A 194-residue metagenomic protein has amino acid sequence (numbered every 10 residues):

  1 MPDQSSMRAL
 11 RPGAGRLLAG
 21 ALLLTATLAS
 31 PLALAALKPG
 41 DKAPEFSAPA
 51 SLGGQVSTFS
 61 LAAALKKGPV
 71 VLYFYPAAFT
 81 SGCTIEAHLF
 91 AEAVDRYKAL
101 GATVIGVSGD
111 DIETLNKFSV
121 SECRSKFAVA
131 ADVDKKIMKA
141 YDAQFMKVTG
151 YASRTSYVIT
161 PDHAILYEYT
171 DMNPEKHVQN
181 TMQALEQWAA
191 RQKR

Functional and structural regions predicted by a protein language model:
P2-A21: Bacterial N-terminal signal peptides that target proteins for export
L34-A36, D41: Boundary of Sec targeting at the N-terminus
P44, P69, S153-T155: Short loop/turn microsegments at loop-to-beta-strand junctions
S47-P69: A short beta-strand-turn-helix
L61-T84, H88: Short active-site neighborhood of thiol/selenol oxidoreductases, capturing the structured segment around
T84-C123, K135-M138: Structural microenvironment flanking redox-active thiols in thiol-disulfide oxidoreductases
A152-R194: Thiol-/selenol-based redox modules, centered on thioredoxin-like and closely related oxidoreductase domains
